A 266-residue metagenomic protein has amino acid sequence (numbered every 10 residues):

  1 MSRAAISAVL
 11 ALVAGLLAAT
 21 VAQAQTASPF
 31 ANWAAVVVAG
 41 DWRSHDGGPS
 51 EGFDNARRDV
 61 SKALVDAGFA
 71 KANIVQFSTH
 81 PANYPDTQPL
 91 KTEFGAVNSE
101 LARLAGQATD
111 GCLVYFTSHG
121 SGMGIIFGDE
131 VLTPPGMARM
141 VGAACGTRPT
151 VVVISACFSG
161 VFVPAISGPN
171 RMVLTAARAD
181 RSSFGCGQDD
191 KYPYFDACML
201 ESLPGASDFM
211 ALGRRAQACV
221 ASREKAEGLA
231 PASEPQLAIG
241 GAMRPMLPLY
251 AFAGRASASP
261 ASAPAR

Functional and structural regions predicted by a protein language model:
M1-A4: Positively charged n-region of N-terminal signal peptides that target proteins for export
S7-A19: Bacterial N-terminal signal peptides
L17-D110, G185-P193, R244-R266: Boundary/activation segment at the start of structured domains
F30-A35, A70-I74, Q107-L113, C145-V151 (+2 more regions): Loop/turn elements at helix/coil->beta-strand transitions in domains of secreted/extracellular proteins
A31-D46, S118-H119, A177, C198-L203: Cell-envelope and extracellular/periplasmic
D54-K62, G95, S99-A102, P135-G142 (+6 more regions): Solvent-exposed, polar/charged alpha-helical surfaces in well-ordered, non-transmembrane soluble domains, broadly
T79-V161: Catalytic-core segments of thiol-dependent peptidases
V151-G240: Active-site-proximal C-terminal subdomain of hydrolase catalytic domains
